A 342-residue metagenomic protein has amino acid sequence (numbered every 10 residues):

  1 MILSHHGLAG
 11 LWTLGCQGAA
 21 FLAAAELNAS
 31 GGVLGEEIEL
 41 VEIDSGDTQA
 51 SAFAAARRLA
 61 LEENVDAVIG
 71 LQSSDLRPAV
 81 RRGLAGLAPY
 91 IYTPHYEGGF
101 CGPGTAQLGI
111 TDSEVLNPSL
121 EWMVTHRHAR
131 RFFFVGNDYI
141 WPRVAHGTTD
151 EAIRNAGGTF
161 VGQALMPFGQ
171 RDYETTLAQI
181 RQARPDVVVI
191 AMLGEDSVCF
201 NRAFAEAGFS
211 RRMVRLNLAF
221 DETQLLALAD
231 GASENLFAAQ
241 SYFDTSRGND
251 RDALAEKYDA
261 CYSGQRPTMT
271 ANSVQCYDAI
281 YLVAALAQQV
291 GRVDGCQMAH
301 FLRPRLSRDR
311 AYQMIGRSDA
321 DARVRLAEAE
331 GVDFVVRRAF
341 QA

Functional and structural regions predicted by a protein language model:
M1-A342: Extracytosolic ligand-binding ectodomains
